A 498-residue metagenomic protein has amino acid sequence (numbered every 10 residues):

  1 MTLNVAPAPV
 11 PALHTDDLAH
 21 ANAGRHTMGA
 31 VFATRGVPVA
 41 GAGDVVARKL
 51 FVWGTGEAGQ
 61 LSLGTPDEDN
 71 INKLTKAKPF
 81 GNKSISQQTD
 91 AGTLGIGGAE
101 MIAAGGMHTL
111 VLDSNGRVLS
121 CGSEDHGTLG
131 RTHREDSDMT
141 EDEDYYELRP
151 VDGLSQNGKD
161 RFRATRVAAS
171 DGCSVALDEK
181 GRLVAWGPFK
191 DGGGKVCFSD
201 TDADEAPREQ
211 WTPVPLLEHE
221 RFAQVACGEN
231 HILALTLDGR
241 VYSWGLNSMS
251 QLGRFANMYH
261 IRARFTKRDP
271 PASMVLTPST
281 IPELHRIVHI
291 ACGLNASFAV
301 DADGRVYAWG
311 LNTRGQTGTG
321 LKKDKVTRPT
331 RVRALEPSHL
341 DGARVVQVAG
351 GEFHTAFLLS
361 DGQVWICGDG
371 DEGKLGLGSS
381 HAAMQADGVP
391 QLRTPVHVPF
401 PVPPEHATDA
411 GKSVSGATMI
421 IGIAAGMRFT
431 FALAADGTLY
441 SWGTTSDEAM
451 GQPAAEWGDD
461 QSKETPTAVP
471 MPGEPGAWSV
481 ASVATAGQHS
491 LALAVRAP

Functional and structural regions predicted by a protein language model:
L3-P66, T75-K76: An edge-strand/N-cap motif at the start of beta-rich repeat modules
A47-R48, M107, N115-G116, D171-G172 (+12 more regions): Short coil/turn segments that connect the beta-strands within blades of beta-propeller domains
V52, H108-V111, S120, C173-A176 (+10 more regions): Conserved core positions of repeat-based scaffolds
G56, N115, E124, K180 (+11 more regions): Residue-level signature of beta-propeller blades and closely related beta-rich strand-turn architectures in secreted
N70-I96, G130-R163, G193-F222, Q251-R286 (+3 more regions): Inter-blade linker and blade-boundary elements of WD-repeat/beta-propeller domains
A349-H354, L358-Q363, C367-G373, P390-E448: Loop/turn-rich, solvent-exposed surfaces of beta-rich toroidal or solenoidal domains
G437-L439, T444, Q452-A455, D460-P498: Blade-level signature of beta-propeller repeat domains, shared across WD40, Kelch, NHL, RCC1 and BNR/Asp-box propellers
